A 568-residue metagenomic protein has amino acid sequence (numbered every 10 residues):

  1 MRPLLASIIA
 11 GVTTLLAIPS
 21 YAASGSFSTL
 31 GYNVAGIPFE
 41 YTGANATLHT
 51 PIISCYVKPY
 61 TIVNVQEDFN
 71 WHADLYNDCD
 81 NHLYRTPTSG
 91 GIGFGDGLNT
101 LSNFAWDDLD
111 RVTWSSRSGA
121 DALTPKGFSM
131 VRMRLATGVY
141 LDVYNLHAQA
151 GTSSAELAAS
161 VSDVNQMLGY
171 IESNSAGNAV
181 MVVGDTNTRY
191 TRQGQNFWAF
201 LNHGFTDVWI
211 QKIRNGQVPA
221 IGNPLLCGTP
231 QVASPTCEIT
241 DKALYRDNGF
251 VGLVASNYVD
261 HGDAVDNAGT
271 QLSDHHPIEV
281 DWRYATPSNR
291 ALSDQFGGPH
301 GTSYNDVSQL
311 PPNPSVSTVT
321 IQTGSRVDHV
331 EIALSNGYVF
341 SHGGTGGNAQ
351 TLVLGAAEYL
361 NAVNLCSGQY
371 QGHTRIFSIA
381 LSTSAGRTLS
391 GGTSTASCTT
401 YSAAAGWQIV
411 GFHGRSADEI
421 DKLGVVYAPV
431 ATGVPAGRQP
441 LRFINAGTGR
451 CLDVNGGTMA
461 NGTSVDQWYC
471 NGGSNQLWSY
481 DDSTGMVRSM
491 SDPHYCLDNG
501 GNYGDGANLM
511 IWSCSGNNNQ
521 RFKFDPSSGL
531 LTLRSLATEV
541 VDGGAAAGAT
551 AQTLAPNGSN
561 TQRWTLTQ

Functional and structural regions predicted by a protein language model:
R2-I8, P19-D78, G95, N165 (+1 more regions): N-terminal, active-site-proximal structural segment of metallo-dependent hydrolase catalytic domains
S26-F39, D110-V112, Y140-A150, H275: Active-site-proximal beta-strand elements of phosphoester/diester hydrolases
G31-T50, S115-L123, Q149-A159: Acidic/histidine-rich helix-loop elements that form or flank divalent-metal/phosphate-binding sites at the catalytic
I62-Q149, S256-Y258: Structured beta-strand-rich core segments of catalytic domains in phosphoester-bond hydrolases
G127, V131-Y144, E156-F197: His/acidic metal-ligating clusters that form di-metal
E172-V180, T188-R290: Metal-dependent phosphoester-hydrolase catalytic domains
N289-G433: Beta-sandwich interaction modules
F296, S303-T323, V353-G355, Y359-C366 (+5 more regions): Extracellular glycan-recognition/adhesion modules and their associated mucin-like linkers
